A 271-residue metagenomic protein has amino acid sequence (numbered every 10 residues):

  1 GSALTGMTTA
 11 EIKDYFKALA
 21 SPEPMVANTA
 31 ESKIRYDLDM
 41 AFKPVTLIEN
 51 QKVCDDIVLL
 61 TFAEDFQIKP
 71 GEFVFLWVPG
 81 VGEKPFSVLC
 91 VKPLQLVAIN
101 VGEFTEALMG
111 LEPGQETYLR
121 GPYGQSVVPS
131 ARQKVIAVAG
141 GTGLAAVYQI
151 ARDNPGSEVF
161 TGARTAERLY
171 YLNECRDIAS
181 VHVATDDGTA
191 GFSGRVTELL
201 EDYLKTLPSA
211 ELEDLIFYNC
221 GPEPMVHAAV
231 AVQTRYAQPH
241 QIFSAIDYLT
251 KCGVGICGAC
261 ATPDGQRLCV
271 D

Functional and structural regions predicted by a protein language model:
G1, T5-G6, A10-D14, E103-L249: FNR/FR-type flavoprotein reductase catalytic core
G1-T29, K251-D271: Cysteine-cluster motifs in flexible loop/terminal segments that predominantly coordinate metals
D14-A41, T206-E213: Short, low-complexity, intrinsically disordered N-terminal peptides in bacterial proteins
S32-Y118: Ferredoxin-reductase
C54-I57, E83, Q95, T105 (+5 more regions): A broad, structure-centric signal for solvent-exposed, well-ordered loop/edge residues that line or flank functional
F62, S130, A261-T262: Short beta-strand-to-turn element immediately C-terminal to the catalytic PLP-Schiff-base lysine in fold type I
